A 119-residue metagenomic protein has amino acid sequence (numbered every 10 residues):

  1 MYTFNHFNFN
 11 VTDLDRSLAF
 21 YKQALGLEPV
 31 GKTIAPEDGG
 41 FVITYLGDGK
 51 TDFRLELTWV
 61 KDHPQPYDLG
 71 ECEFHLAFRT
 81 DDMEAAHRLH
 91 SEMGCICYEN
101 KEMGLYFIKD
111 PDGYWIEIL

Functional and structural regions predicted by a protein language model:
F4-H6, E71-H75: Eukaryotic phosphotyrosine signaling hubs
N8-D52, F107: Core segments of cupin and vicinal oxygen chelate
N8-N10, A77-R79, L119: Short hydrophobic/aromatic beta-strand micro-patches that form the beta-sheet surface supporting nucleotide- or nucleic
D13-L14, D81-E84: Helix N-cap motif at beta-to-alpha junctions
F20, M83-L89: Short amphipathic alpha-helices within nucleic acid-binding modules
K32-I34, Y45, H87-L119: Vicinal oxygen chelate
G49-F53, D62-P64, M83-E84: Short, charged/polar surface micro-motifs in flexible loops or helix N-caps
